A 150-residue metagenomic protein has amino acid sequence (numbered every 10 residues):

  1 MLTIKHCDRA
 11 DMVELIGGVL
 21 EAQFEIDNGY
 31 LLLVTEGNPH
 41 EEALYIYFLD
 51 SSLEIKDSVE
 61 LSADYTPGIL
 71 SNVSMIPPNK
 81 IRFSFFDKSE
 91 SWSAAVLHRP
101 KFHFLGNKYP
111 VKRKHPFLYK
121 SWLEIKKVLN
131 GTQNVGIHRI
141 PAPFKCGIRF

Functional and structural regions predicted by a protein language model:
L2-I4: Feature marking well-ordered beta-strand scaffolds used for ligand recognition
H6-E54: Short, well-structured hydrophobic secondary-structure segments
R9-I16, D57-L61, P100-N107: Aromatic (tryptophan-biased) beta-strands that constitute blades/sheets of beta-rich domains
L15-G29, A63-I76, Y109-N130, K145-R149: Repeated scaffold domains used in trafficking and secretory/extracellular systems, primarily beta-propellers
N28-H40, N72-D87, K127-G136: Short beta-strand elements that form the blades of beta-propeller/WD-repeat-like and other beta-sheet-rich scaffold
P39-Y47, S89-H98: Structural motif
E42-S71, M75: Charged low-complexity stretches with an acidic bias
R82-F85, S91, F102-P141: C-terminal charged interaction modules
